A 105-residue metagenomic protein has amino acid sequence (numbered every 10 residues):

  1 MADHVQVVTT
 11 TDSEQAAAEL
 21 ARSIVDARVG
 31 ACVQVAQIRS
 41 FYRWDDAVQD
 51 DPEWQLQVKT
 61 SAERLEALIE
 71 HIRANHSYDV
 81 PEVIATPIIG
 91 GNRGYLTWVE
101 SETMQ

Functional and structural regions predicted by a protein language model:
M1-Q105: Positively charged, small/polar-rich N-terminal and surface patches that mediate targeting and assembly and bind
